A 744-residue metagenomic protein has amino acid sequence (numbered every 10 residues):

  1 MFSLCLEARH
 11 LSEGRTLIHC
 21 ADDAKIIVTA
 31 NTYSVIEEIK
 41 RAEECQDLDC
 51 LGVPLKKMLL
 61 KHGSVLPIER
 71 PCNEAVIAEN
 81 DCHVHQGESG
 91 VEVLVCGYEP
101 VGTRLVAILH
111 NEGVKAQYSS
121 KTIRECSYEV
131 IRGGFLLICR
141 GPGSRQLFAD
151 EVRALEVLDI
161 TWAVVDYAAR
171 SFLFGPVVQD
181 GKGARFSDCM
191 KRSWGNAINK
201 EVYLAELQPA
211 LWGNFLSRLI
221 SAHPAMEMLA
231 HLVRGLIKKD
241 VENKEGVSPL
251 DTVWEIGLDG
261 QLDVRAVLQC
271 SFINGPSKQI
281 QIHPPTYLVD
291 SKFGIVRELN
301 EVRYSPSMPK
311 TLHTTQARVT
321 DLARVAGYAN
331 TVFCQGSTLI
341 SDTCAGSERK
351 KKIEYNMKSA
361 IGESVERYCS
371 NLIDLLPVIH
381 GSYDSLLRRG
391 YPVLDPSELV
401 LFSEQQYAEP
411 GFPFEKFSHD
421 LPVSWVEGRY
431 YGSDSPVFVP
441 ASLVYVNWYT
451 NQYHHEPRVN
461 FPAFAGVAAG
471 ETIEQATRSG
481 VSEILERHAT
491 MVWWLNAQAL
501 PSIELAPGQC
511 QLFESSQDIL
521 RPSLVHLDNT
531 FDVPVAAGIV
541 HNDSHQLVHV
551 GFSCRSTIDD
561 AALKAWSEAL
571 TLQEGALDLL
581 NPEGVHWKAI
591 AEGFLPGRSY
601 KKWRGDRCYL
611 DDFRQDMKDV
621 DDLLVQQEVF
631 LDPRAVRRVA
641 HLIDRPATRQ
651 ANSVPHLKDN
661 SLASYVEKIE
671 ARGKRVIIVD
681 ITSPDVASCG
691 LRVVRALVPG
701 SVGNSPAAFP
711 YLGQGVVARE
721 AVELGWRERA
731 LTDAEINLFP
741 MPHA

Functional and structural regions predicted by a protein language model:
M1-L17: Short boundary/linker motifs that mark transitions into or out of structured domains
F2, H10, A30, V35-I39 (+4 more regions): Glycine-rich phosphate/adenylate-binding loop
S12-G14, C20-K115, V164, L173-D180 (+1 more regions): Long, charge-rich, low-complexity alpha-helical segments
L48-L51, P249-A744: Helix-biased "structured C-terminal domain" signature
K56, V106, F148-E156, L512-E514 (+1 more regions): Short amphipathic alpha-helical segments and helix-helix/interface helices
V95-P100, S119-T122, L137-S144, V165-A168: Structural motif
I108-G133: A short, well-structured beta->alpha microelement
A116, T161-A163, V676: Hydrophobic beta-strand scaffold residues
